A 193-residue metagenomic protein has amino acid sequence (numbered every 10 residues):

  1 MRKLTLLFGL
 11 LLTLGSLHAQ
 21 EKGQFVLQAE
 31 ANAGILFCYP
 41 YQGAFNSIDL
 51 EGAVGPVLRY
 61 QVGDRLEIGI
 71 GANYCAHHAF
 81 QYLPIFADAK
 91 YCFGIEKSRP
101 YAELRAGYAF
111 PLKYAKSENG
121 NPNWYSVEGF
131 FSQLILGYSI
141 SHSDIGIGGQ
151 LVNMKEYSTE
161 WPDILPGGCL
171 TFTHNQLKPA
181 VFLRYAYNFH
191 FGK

Functional and structural regions predicted by a protein language model:
M1-L4, Q20: Positively charged n-region of N-terminal signal peptides that target proteins for export
L4-L14: Sec-dependent N-terminal signal peptides
A19-Y60, A180, R184-K193: Short glycine/proline- and aromatic-enriched beta-strand/turn motifs that initiate or cap beta-hairpins
E21, A44-L50, H77-Q81, N121-E128 (+1 more regions): Replace "Gram-negative outer membrane beta-barrel proteins" with "bacterial and organellar outer membrane beta-barrel
I35-F37, A76, Y108-L112, L151-K155: Feature marks short, surface-exposed loop/turn motifs that line or immediately flank catalytic pockets and channel
Y39-S47, F80-I85, K113-N121, Y157-I164: Outer-membrane beta-barrel translocator domains and adjoining extracellular loop/strand segments of Gram-negative
G55-E118, S126-I135, I140-H142, K178-K193: Gram-negative (and chloroplast) outer-membrane scaffold detector with strong preference for beta-barrel transmembrane
Y157-R184: Outer-membrane beta-barrel proteins, especially TonB-dependent receptors
